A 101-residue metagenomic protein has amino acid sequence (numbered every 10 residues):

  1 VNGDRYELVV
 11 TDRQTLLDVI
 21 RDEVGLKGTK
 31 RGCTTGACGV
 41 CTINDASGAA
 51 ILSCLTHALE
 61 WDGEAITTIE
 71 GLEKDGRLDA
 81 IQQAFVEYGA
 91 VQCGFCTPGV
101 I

Functional and structural regions predicted by a protein language model:
V1-I101: Signature of N-terminal electron-transfer/Fe-S-associated modules in redox systems
